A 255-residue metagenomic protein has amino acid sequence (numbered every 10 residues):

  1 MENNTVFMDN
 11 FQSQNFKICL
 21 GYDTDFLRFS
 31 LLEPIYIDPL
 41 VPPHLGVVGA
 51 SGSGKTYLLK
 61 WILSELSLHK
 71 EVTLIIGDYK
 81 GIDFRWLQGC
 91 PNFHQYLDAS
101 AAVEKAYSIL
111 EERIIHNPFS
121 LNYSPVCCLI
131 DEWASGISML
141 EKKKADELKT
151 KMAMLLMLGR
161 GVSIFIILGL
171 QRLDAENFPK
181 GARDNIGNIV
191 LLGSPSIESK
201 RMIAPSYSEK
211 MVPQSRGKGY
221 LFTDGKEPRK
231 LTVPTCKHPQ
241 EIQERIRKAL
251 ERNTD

Functional and structural regions predicted by a protein language model:
E2-P118, Y123-C127, A134-P195, A204 (+3 more regions): P-loop NTPase catalytic phosphate-binding loop
S199-K200: Surface-exposed substrate-engagement region within the catalytic domains of secreted or surface-exposed extracellular
P213-E251: Conserved AAA+ ATPase small/helical "lid" subdomain
